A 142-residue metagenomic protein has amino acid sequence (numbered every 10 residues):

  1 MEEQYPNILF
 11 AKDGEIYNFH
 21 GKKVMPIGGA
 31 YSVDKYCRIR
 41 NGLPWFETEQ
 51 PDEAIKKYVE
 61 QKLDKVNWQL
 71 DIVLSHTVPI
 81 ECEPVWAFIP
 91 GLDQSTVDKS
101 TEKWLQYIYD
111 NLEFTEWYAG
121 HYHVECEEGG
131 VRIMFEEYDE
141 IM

Functional and structural regions predicted by a protein language model:
M1, G14-E15, Y58-K65, L105-I108 (+1 more regions): Short, flexible, glycine/charge-rich loop motifs used to bind or transfer phosphoryl groups or to couple energy/partner
M1-G21, P26: Metallo-beta-lactamase
E2-I8, K65-Q69, Y107-E116: A structural motif corresponding to the C-terminal end of an alpha-helix and its immediate exit/capping segment
F10, V73-S75, I133: Generic structural hydrophobic/aromatic packing signal, biased to beta-strands
K12-D13, I27, S75-H76, A119-H121: Short His-Asn-centered micro-motif
E15, T48-P51, Y138: Adenosine-cofactor binding site in Rossmann-like domains, unifying the SAM/SAH pocket of S-adenosylmethionine-dependent
H20-S100: Active-site-proximal loop/helix segment associated with metal-binding centers of metalloenzymes
V78-M142: Conserved beta-sheet core of the metallophosphoesterase superfamily
